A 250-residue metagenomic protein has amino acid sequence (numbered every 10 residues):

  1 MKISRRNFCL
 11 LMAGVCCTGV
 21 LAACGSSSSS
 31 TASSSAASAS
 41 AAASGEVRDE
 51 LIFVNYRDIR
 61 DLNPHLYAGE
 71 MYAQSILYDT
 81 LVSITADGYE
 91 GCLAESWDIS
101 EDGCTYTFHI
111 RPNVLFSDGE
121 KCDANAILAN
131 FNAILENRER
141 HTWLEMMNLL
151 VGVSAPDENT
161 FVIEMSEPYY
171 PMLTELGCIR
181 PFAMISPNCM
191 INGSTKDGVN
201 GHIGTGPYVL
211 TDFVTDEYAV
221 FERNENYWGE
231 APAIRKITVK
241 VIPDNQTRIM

Functional and structural regions predicted by a protein language model:
M1-C16: N-terminal secretory signal peptides and thylakoid transit peptides that target proteins across membranes
C24-S35: Bacterial lipoprotein signal-peptidase II cleavage site
V47-D58, E95, T105-T107, N130 (+4 more regions): Short, well-ordered beta-strand elements
V54-E101, N132, I203-G204: N-terminal lobe/hinge region of extracytoplasmic solute-binding protein
D87, C178-P232, K236, Q246: Gly/Pro-rich hinge or "lid" segments in bacterial periplasmic/extracellular proteins
S96-R140, V162: Aromatic- and charge-enriched surface segment that lines or borders ligand/interaction sites
E145-C189, D212: Surface-exposed binding/hinge segments that line and control ligand-binding clefts or catalytic entry sites
V239-I249: Short helix-initiation/N-cap motifs at beta->coil->alpha
